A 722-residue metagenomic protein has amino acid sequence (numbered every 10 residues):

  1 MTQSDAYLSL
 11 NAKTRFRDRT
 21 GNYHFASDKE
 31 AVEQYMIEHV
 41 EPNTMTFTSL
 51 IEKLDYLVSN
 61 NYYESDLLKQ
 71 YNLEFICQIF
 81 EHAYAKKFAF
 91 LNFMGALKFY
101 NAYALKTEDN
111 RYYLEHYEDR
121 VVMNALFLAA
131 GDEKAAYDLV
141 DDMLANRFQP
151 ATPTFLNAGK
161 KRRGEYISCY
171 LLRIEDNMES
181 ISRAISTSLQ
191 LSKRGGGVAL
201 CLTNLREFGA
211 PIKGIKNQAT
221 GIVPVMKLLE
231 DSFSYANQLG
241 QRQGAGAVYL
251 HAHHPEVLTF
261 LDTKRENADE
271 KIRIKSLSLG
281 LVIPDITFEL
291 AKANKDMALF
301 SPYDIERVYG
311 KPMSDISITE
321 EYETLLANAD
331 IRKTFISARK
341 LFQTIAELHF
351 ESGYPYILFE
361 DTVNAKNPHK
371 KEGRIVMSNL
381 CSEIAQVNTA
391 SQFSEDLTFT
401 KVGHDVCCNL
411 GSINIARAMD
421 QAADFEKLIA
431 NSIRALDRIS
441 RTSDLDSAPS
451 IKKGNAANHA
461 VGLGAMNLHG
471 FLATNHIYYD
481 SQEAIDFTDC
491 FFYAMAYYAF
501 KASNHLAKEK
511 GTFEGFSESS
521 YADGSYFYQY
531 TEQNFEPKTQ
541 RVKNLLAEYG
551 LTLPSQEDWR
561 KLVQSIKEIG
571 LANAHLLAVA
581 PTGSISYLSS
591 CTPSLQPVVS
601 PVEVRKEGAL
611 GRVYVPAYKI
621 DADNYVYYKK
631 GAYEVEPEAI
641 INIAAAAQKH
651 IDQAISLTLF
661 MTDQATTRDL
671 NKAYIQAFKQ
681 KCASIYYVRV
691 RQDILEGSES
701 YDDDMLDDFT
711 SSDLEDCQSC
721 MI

Functional and structural regions predicted by a protein language model:
M1-Y113: Often metal-dependent polyanion-binding catalytic scaffolds in large enzymes
F93-G95, A385-N388, T512, L545-E557 (+2 more regions): Catalytic alpha/beta core of large soluble enzyme barrels
L105-E108, Y112-Y113, Y117, N124-A136 (+9 more regions): Function-dense linear segments that define catalytic or interfacial modules in macromolecule-processing proteins
Y112-E115, F155-R162, C169-E179, G209-K227 (+14 more regions): Alpha-helix capping and helix-loop boundary segments enriched in small/acidic/polar residues
D142, L156-K160, L202-F208, V248-E256 (+9 more regions): A glycine-rich phosphate-binding loop feature that marks nucleotide/adenosyl-phosphate handling sites
R183, N204, A210-N217, N237 (+10 more regions): Short acidic, glycine/serine/threonine-rich loops at helix termini
A219-K227, Y235-R339, E347, P355 (+2 more regions): Conserved catalytic alpha/beta cores of large enzymes that bind or transform nucleotide phosphates and polynucleotides
I429-K452, Y478-T582: Internal maturation/activation junctions in enzymes
